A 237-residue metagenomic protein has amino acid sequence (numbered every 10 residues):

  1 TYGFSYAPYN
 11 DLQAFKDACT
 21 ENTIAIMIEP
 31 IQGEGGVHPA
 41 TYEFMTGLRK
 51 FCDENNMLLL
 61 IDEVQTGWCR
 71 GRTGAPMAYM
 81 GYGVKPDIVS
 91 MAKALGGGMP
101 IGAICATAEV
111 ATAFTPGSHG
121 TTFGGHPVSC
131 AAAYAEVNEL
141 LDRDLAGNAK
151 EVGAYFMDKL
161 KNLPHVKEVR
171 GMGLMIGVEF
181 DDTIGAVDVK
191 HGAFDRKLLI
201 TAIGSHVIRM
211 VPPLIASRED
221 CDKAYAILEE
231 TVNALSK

Functional and structural regions predicted by a protein language model:
T1-K237: Conserved N-terminal phosphate-binding loop of PLP-dependent enzymes in the Aspartate aminotransferase
